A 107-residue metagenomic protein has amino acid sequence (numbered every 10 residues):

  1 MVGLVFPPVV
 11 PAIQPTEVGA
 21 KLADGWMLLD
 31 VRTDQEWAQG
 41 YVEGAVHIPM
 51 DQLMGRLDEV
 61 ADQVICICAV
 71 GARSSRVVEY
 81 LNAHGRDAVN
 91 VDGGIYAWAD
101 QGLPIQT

Functional and structural regions predicted by a protein language model:
M1-M27, T33-V64, A72-T107: Rhodanese-like catalytic fold shared by cysteine-dependent sulfurtransferases and DSP/PTP-type phosphatases
C68: Short cysteine clusters
